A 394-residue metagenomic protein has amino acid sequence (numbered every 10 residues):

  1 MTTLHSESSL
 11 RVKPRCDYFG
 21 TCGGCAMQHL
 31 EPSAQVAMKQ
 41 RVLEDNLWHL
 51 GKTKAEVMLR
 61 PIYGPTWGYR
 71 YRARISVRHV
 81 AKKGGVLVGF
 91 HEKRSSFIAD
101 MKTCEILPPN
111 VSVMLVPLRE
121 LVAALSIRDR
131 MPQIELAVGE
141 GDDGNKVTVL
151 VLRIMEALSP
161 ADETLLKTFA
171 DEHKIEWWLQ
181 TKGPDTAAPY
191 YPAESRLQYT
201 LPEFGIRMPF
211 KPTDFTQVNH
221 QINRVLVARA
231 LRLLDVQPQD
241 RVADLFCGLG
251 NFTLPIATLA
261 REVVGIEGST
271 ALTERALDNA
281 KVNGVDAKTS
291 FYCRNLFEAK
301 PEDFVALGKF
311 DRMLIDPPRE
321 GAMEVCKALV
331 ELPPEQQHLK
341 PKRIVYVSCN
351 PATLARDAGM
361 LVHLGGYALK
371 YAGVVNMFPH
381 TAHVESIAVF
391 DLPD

Functional and structural regions predicted by a protein language model:
L4-P14, G23-M131: Extended interfacial segments that mediate partner engagement and assembly in macromolecular machines
H5, A157-D394: Rossmann-like S-adenosyl-L-methionine
L59-T66, I134-G139, K182-A187, G373-F378: Short, solvent-exposed loop/turn elements at beta->coil junctions and helix N-caps that rim active or binding pockets
W67-Y71, G144-K146, A382-H383: A short, glycine/Asx- and small/polar-enriched loop/turn that sits immediately N-terminal to a beta-strand
S76-V80, A137-G141, D391-P393: Short beta-strand micro-motifs enriched in acidic
V80-V86, G141-K146, Q336-L339: Short, solvent-exposed loop/turn segments that connect beta-strands within catalytic domains and beta-strand-rich
V138, T148-M155: Carbohydrate-binding surface patches
